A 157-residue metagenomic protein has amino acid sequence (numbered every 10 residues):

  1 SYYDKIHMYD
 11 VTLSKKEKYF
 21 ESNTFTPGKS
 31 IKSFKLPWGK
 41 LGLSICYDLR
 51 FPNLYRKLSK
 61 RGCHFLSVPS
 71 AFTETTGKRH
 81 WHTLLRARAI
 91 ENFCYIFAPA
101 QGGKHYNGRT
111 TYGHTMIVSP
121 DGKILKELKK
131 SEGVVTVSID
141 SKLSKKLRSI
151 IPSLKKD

Functional and structural regions predicted by a protein language model:
S1, K123-L125, S144-K146: Short helix-loop capping/hinge motifs at secondary-structure junctions, enriched in acidic/polar residues
S1-R61, E74-T83, I150-S153: Active-site catalytic loop in hydrolytic enzyme cores
Y3, V134, S141-S144: Short secondary-structure boundary motifs at beta->alpha junctions and helix caps
F25-T26, P99-A100, P120-D121, R148-I151: Short, intrinsically disordered/low-complexity patches at protein termini and at juxtamembrane boundaries
S33-K35, I117, T136-S138: Short, well-ordered beta-strand micro-motif
W38, S119, I139-L143: Non-catalytic surface loops within mature trypsin-like serine protease
K40, L49-V135: CN hydrolase (nitrilase-like) catalytic-core segments centered on the catalytic cysteine and neighboring Lys/Glu
S144-D157: A conserved C-terminal secondary-structure "cap"
